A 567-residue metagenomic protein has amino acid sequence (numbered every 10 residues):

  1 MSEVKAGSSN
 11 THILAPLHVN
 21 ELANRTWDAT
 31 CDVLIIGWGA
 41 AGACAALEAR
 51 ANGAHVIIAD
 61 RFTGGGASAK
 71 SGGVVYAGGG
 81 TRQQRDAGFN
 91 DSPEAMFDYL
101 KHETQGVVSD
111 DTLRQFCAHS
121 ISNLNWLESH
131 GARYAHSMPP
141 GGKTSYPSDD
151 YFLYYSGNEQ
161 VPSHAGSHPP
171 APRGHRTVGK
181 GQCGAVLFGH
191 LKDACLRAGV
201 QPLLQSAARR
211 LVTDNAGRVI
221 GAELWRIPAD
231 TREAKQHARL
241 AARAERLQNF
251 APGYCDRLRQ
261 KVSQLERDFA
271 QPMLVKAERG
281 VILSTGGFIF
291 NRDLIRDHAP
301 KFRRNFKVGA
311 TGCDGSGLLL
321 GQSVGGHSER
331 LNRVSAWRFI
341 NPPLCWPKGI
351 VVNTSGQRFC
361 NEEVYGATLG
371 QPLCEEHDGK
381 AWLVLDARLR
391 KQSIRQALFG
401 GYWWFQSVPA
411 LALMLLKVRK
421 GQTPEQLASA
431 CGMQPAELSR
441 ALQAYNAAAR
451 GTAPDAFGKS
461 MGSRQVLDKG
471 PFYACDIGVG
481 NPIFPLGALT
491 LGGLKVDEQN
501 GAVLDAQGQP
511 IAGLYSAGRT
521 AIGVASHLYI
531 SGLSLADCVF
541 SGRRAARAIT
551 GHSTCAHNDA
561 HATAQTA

Functional and structural regions predicted by a protein language model:
M1-V33, A51, L258-Q260, V524 (+3 more regions): Extreme N-terminal leader/targeting segments of oxidoreductases
N10-A15, Q115-Q271, R292, A449-A474: Conserved redox-cofactor binding core of oxidoreductases
V33-I58: N-terminal Rossmann-like FAD-binding beta1-loop-alpha1 element of flavoenzymes
A51-G72: Glycine-rich FAD pyrophosphate-binding loop
Y76-F116: Glycine-rich active-site loop/strand segments that organize a redox cofactor
D230-F339, C538-R544: Glycine-rich loop(s) and the adjacent beta-strand/alpha-helix scaffold that form part
L318, H327-M433, E437: An anion/pyrophosphate-binding glycine-rich loop and adjacent beta-alpha core in soluble alpha-beta enzymes
E437-V524, L528: A glycine-rich dinucleotide-binding beta-alpha-beta segment and adjacent secondary-structure elements that constitute
